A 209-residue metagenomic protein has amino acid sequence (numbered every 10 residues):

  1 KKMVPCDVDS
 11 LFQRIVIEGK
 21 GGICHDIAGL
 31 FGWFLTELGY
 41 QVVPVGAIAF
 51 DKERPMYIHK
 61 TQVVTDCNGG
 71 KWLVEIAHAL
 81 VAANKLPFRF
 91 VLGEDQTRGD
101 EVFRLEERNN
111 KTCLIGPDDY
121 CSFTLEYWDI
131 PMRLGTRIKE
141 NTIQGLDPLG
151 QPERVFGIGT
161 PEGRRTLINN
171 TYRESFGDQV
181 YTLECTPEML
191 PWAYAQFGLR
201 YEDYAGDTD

Functional and structural regions predicted by a protein language model:
K1-G21, H25-D26, F31, T36-M56 (+1 more regions): Mixed-charge, low-complexity segments
K60-V63: Short beta-strand scaffold segments in enzyme catalytic cores
C67-W72: Active-site beta-strand-loop-beta-strand hairpin of nuclease catalytic cores that positions key catalytic residues
V74-I76: Beta-strand scaffold of nucleotide-dependent catalytic cores
